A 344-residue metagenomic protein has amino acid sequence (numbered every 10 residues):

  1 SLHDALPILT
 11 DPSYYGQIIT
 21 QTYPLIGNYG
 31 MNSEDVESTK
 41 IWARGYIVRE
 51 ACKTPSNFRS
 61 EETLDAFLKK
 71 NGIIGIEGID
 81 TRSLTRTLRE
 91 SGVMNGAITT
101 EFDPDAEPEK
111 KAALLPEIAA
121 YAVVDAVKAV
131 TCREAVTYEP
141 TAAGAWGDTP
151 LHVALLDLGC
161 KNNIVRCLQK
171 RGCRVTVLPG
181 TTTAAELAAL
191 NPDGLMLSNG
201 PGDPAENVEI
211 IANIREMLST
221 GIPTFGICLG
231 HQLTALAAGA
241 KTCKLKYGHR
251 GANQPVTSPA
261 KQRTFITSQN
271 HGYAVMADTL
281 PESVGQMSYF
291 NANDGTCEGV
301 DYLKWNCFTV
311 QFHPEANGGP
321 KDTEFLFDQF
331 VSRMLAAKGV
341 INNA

Functional and structural regions predicted by a protein language model:
L2-L6: Short, small-residue-biased leader/transition segments that mark boundaries at the very start of proteins
I18, G45, D193-G194: Short, Asp-centered acidic motifs that coordinate Mg2+ and/or phosphate in catalytic or ligand-binding sites
E34-E37, R44-T141: Internal gly/pro-rich beta-alpha loop/helix module that stabilizes soluble enzyme cofactors or their anionic handles
E117-A122, E134-T137, F312-A344: Acyltransferase
H152-L156: Conserved beta-strand elements of the Class I
N162-V177: Short helix-loop-beta junction
A189-A277, G319-A337: Cysteine-nucleophile active-site neighborhood
R263-K304, N343-A344: Catalytic beta-strand/loop cores that center a nucleophilic Ser/Cys/Thr and support acyl-enzyme chemistry
